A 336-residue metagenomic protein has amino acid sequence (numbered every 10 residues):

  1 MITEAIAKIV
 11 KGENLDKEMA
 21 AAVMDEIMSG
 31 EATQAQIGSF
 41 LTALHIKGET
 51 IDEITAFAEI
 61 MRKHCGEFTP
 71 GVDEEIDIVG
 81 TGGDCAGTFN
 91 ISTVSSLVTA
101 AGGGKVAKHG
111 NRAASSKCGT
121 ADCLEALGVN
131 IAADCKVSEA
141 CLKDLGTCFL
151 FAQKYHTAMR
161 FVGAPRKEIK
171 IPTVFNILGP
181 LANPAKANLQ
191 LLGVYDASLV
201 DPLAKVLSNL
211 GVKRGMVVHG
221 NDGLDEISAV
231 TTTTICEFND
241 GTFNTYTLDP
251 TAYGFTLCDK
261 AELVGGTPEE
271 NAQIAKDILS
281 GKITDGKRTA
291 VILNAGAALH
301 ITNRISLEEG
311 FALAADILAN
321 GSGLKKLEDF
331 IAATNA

Functional and structural regions predicted by a protein language model:
M1-G87, V98, G102, L257-L263 (+4 more regions): Acidic, glycine/proline-rich low-complexity segments that act as flexible tails and inter-domain linkers
K8, K63-G66, T88, G103 (+2 more regions): Glycine-rich anion-binding loops and their surrounding alpha/beta cores
N14, D84-C85, R112, A121 (+2 more regions): Gly/Ser/Thr-rich beta-alpha loop segments that engage phosphate groups in nucleotides
Q36-I37, A107-H109, V217: Short beta-strand segments at enzyme active-site cores
S39, V94-V98, A290, N294-A297: Short amphipathic alpha-helical face segments that pack within enzyme cores and frequently flank/anchor catalytic
L41, F89-L145: A glycine-rich phosphate/pyrophosphate-binding beta-strand-loop-alpha-helix module
T69-V79, A107-A113, F175-L181: Core alpha/beta catalytic barrel or barrel-like domain that forms the active/cofactor pocket in diverse metabolic
G80-C85, G110-S116, Y155, N221-D222: Acidic, glycine-rich active-site loops and adjacent beta-strand->loop/helix elements that engage anionic groups
